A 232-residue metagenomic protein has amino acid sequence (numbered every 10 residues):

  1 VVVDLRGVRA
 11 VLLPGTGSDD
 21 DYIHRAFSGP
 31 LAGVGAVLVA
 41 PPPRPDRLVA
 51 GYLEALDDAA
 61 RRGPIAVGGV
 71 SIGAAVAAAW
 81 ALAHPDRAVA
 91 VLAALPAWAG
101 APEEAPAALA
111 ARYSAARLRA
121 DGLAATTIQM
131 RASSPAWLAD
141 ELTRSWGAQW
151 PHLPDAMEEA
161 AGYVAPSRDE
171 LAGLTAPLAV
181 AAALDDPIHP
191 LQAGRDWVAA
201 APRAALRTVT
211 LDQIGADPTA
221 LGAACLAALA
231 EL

Functional and structural regions predicted by a protein language model:
V2-R47: Conserved HGGG/HGGXW glycine-rich cap/lid loop of the alpha/beta-hydrolase fold
R47-I65: Conserved acidic catalytic loop of the alpha/beta-hydrolase fold
G69-A77: Gly/Ala-rich beta-loop-alpha elbow adjacent to hydrolase catalytic centers
L95-R144: Helix-rich cap/lid subdomain of alpha/beta-hydrolase
D140-R168: Hydrophobic, aromatic-rich cap/lid helix
L174, V180-A182: Short beta-strand/loop motif that positions the catalytic acidic residue of the alpha/beta-hydrolase fold
P187-A193: Conserved alpha/beta-hydrolase "acid-adjacent" motif
R203-L232: Catalytic active-site module of serine/aspartate enzymes centered on a nucleophile-bearing elbow/loop
